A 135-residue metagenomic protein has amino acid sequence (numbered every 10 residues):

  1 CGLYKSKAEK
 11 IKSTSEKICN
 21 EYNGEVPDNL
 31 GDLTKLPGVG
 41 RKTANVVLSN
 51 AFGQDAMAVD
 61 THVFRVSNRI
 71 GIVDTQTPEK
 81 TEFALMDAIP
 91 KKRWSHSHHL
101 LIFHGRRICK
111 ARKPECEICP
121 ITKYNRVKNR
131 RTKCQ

Functional and structural regions predicted by a protein language model:
C1-K133: Catalytic cores of DNA base-excision repair glycosylases
